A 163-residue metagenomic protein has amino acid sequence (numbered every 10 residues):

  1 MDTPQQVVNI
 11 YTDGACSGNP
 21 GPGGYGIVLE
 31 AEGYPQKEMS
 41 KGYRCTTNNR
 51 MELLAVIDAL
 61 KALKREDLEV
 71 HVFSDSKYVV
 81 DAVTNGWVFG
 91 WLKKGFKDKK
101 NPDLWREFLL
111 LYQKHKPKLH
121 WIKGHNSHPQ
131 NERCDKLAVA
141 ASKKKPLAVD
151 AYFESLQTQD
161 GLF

Functional and structural regions predicted by a protein language model:
D2-M51, L60-L68, K144-E154, G161-F163: RNase H-like nuclease fold core
A15-P22, I57-R133, L137, S142: RNase H catalytic domain
M51-E52, Q130: Hydrophobic (often cysteine-bearing) scaffold residues that line and stabilize catalytic clefts of nucleotide/cofactor
V56, R106, V149-D150, L156: Short leucine-rich amphipathic alpha-helices used at interfaces
D135, Q157-D160: Intrinsically disordered, low-complexity segments enriched in glycine/proline and serine/threonine
